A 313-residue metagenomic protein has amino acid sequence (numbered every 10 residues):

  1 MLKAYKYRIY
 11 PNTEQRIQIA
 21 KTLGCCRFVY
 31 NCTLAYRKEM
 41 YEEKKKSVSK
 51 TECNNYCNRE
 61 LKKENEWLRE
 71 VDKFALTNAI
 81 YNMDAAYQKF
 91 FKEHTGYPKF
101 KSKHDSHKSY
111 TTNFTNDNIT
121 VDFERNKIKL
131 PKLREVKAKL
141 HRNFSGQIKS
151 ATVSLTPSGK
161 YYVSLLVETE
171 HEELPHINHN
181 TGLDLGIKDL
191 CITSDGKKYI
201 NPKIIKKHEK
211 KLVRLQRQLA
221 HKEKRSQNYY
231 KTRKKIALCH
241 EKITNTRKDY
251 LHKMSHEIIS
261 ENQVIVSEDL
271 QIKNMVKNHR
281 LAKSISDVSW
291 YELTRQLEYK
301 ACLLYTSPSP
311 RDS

Functional and structural regions predicted by a protein language model:
M1-L76: Gly/serine-rich nucleotide phosphate-binding loop at the start of the catalytic core of nucleotide/ADP-ribose-handling
Y7-I9, V136-A138, K198-N201: Generic detection of short hydrophobic beta-strand segments and adjacent strand-loop junctions
R8, N82, Y162-S164: Beta-strand secondary-structure signal
I9-N12, Q88, Q296, A301: Hydrophobic/aromatic-rich, well-ordered segments within soluble, folded domains that form packed cores
Q15, I19, C26, D72 (+3 more regions): Hydrophobic (often cysteine-bearing) scaffold residues that line and stabilize catalytic clefts of nucleotide/cofactor
C26-R37, A79-Y87, F91, L212: Short, Φ-rich (hydrophobic/aromatic) sequence segments
E52-T156: Acidic carboxylate diad motif detector
F144-S145, P157-S307, R311-S313: Positively charged, helix-rich recognition surfaces that bind polyanionic ligands
